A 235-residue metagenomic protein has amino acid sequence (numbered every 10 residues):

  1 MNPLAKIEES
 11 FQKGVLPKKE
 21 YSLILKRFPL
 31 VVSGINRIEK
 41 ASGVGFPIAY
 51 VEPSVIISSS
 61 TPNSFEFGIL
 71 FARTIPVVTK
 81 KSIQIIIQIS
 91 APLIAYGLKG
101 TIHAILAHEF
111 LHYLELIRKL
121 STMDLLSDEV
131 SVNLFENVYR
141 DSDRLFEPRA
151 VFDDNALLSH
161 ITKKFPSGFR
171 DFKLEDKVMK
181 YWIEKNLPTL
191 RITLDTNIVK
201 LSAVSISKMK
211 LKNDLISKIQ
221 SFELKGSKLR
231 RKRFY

Functional and structural regions predicted by a protein language model:
M1-L23, S59-N63, R73-V77, Y181-I183 (+4 more regions): Non-catalytic architectural context of zinc metalloproteases
P3-S10, R27, G34-R37, E109 (+8 more regions): Charge-rich, solvent-exposed alpha-helical interaction surfaces
I24-P47: Zn2+-dependent metallopeptidase catalytic core
I48-S58: Long, charged, glycine-rich C-terminal linkers/tails
S58-G100, Y113, I117: Active-site scaffold of zinc-dependent metalloenzymes
T101-E109: Short alpha-helical catalytic segment bearing the HExxH-like zincin motif of zinc-dependent metalloproteases
R118-F169: Post-HExxH zinc-binding segment in Zn-dependent metallohydrolases
N155-Y235: Pan-zinc metallopeptidase signature
